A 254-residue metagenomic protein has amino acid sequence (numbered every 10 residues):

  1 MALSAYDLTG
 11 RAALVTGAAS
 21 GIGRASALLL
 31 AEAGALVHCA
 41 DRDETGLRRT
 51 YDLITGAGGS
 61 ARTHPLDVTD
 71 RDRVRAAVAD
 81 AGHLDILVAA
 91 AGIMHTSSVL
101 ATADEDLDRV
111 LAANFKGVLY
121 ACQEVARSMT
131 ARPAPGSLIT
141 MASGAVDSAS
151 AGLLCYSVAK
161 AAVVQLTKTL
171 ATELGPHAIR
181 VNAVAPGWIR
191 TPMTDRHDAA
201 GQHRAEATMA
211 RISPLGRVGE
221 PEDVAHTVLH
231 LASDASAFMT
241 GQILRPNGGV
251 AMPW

Functional and structural regions predicted by a protein language model:
A2-S4, S148, L229, T240-W254: Short C-terminal tail/terminal secondary-structure segment of NAD(P)H-dependent dehydrogenase/reductase domains
V88, G175, R180, M239-G241: Short, small/polar-rich loop/turn modules that mediate ligand/substrate recognition or access, typified
S98-V99, A103-L111, A205, M209: Substrate-binding pocket helix/loop in short-chain dehydrogenase/reductase
C122, A159, T167: Active-site helix of classical SDR
R127, T172-P176, A237: Alpha-helical segment proximal to the catalytic Tyr-Lys
S143: Residue(s) in the substrate-gating loop at a strand-loop-helix junction that position the organic substrate next
A183, G187, A207-A235, M239 (+1 more regions): C-terminal helical subdomain
